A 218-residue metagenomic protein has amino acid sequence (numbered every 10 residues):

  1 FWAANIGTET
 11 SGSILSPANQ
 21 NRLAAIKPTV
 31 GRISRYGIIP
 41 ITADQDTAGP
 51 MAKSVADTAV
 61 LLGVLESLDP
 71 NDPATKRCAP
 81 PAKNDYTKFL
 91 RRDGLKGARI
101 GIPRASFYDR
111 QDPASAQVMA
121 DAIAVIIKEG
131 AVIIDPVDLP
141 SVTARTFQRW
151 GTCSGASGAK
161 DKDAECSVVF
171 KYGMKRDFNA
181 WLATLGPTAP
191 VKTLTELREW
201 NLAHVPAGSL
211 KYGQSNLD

Functional and structural regions predicted by a protein language model:
F1, A18, G37, L65-D69 (+4 more regions): Sec/Tat-exported extracytoplasmic proteins
F1-N19, M51-V55, L62: Active-site-proximal alpha-helical scaffold in enzymes
A3-G7, S34-Y36, A59, D69-K76 (+2 more regions): Acidic/polar loop patches that form or flank catalytic/metal-binding clefts of enzymes that bind anionic ligands
T10-Y36: Glycine/threonine-rich beta-strand-loop-alpha-helix active-site module that forms ligand/phosphate-binding
K27-Q117, D121, P140-T143, W200-P206: A short helix-breaking turn/cap at a secondary-structure junction
T87-F107, S154-D218: Short helix-loop capping/hinge segments that flank enzyme active sites or metal/cofactor-binding pockets
I126: Phosphate-binding active sites in nucleotide-utilizing proteins
A131-C153: Short connector loops at secondary-structure junctions
